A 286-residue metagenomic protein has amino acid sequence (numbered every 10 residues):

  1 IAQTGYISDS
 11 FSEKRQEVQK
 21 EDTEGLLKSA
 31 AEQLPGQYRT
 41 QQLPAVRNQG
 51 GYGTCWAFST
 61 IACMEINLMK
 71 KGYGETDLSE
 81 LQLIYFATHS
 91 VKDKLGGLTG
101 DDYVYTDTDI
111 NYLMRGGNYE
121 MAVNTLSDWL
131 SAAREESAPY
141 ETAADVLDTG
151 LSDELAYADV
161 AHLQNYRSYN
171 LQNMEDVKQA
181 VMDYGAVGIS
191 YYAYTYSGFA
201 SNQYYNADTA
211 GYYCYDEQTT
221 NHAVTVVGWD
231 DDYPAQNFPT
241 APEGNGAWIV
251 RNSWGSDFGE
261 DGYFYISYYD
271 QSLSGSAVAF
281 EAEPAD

Functional and structural regions predicted by a protein language model:
I1-Q41: N-terminal zymogen propeptides
E21, G72-G74, Y184-G185: Short loop/turn hinge sites at secondary-structure boundaries
A30-Q37, D77, D183, G244: A short, polar/charged loop/turn motif at coil->beta-strand junctions and beta-hairpin connectors
Y38-Q41, L78, D261: Residue-level signal for pocket-adjacent positions within structured domains
Q42-Q49: Immediate flanking context of iron-sulfur cluster ligation sites
G50-G51, A57-E65, Q82-R251, S256-D286: Predominantly the structural core of cysteine protease catalytic domains
E65-L81: Phosphate-handling active-site elements
